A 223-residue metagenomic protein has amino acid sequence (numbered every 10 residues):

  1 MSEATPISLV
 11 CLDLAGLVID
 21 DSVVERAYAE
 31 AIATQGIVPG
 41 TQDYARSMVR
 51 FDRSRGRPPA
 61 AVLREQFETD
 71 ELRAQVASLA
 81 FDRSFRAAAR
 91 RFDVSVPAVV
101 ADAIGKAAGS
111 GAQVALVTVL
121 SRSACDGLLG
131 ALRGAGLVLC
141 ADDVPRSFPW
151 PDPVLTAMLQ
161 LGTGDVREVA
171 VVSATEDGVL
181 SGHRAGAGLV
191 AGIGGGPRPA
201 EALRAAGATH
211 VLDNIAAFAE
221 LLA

Functional and structural regions predicted by a protein language model:
E3-A98: N-terminal helical cap/lid subdomain that shapes the substrate entry/recognition surface in HAD-like hydrolases
T5-P6, R86-L116, D126, P151: Short, acidic loop-to-helix structural element flanking the phosphoryl-transfer center in phosphate-processing enzymes
D13, T118-L120: Conserved phosphate-coupling serine/threonine residues in phosphotransfer and NTP-handling enzymes
F51, R133-F148, E168: A short, structured active-site edge motif that brings together acidic residues
A101-G109, M158-L159, V179-R184: Surface-exposed amphipathic alpha-helices with a cationic face
F148-D177: Conserved Lys-Pro-Asp/Glu-containing loop-to-beta segment of HAD-superfamily phosphomonoesterases, centered on
A170-H210: Acidic, Mg2+-coordinating phosphoryl-transfer loop and its flanking beta/alpha structural elements, shared across
H210-A217: Short acidic-hydrophobic, aromatic-tinged amphipathic segments that line or gate anion-handling sites
